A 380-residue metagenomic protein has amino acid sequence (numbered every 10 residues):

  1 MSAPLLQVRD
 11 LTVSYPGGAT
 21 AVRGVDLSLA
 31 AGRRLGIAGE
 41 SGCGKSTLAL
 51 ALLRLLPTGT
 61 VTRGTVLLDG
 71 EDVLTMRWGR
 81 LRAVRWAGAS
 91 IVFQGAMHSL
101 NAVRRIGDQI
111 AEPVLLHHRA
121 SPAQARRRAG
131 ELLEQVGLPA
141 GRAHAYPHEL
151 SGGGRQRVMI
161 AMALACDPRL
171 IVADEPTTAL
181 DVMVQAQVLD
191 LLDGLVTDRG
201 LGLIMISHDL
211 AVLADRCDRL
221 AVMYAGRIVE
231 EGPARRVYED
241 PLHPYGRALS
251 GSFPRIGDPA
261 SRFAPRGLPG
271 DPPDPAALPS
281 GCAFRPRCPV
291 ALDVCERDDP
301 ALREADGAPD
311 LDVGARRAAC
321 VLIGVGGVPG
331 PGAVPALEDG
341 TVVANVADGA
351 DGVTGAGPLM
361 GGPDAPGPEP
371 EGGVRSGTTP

Functional and structural regions predicted by a protein language model:
M1-E239, V325-P380: ABC transporter nucleotide-binding domains
P233-V343: Charged, flexible cofactor/metal-binding loops and thiol motifs
